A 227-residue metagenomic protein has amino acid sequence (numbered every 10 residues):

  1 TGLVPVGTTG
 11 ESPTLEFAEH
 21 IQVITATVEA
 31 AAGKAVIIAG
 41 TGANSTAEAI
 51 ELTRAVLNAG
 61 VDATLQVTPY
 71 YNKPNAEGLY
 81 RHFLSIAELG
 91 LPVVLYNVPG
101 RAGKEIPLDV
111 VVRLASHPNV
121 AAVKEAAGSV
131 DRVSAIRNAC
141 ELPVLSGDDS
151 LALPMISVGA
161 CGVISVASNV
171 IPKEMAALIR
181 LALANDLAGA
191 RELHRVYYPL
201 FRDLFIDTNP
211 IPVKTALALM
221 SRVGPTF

Functional and structural regions predicted by a protein language model:
T1-E105, V111-R113: Active-site beta->alpha loop and helix N-cap motifs at the rims of alpha/beta catalytic domains
V4, P13, T68-P69, G128 (+5 more regions): Flexible, active-site-adjacent loop/turn segments at secondary-structure boundaries
P5, G10-P13, A43-S45, N72 (+5 more regions): Short, flexible micro-motifs
V28-A35, A87, I179-L183, F201 (+2 more regions): Structural signal for hydrophobic packing residues in well-ordered secondary-structure cores of soluble enzyme domains
A35-V36, V93-V94, A122, V144 (+1 more regions): Secondary-structure boundary/capping signal
A49, D148-D149, P210: Generic non-transmembrane alpha-helix signal with a bias for helix starts/N-cap capping motifs
E88-L91, G100-F205: Catalytic alpha/beta core domains of metabolic enzymes, predominantly
I156-A160, Y198-F227: Conserved short secondary-structure transition element at the edge of the structured enzyme core that lines
